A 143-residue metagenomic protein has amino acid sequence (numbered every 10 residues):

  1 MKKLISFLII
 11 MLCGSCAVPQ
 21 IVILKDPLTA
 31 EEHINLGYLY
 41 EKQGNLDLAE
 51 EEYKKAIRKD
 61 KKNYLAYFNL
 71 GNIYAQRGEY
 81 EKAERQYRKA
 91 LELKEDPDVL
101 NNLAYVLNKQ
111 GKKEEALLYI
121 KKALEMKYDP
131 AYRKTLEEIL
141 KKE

Functional and structural regions predicted by a protein language model:
C13-A30: Bacterial Sec signal peptide processing site at the extreme N-terminus
P27, K61, K94-E95, Y128: Short coil turns that delineate tetratricopeptide repeat
A30-E31, Y64-L65, P97-V99, P130-A131: Helix-start (N-cap) detector for alpha-helical repeat units in TPR-like alpha-solenoids, especially tetratricopeptide
I34, E41, F68, N72-A75 (+1 more regions): Position-specific recognition of the canonical hydrophobic site in helix A of tetratricopeptide repeat
N35, N69, N102, T135-L136: Canonical tetratricopeptide repeat
